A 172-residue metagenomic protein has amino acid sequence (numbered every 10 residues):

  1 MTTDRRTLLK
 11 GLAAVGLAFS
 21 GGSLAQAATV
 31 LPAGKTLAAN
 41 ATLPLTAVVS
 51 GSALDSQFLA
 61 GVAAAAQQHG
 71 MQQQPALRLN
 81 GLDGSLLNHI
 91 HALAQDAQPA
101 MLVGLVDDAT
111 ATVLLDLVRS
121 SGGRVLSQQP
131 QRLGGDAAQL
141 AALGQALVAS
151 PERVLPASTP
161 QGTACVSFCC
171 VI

Functional and structural regions predicted by a protein language model:
M1-F19, S23: N-terminal secretory signal peptides and thylakoid transit peptides that target proteins across membranes
G11-G16, P44, G70-G81: Acidic/glycine-enriched edge-of-secondary-structure segments
S23-Q67: C-terminal segment of N-terminal export signals and the immediately downstream linker at the start of the mature
Q57-F58, A111-L114: Extracytoplasmic/secreted cell-surface and envelope-processing proteins
A64-R78, D96-Q98, L117-Q131: Structural alpha-beta junctions
Q74-T112: Short, intrinsically disordered low-complexity segments
D83-N88, L114-L117, G134-A138: Generic structural signal for coil/turn-prone sequence and helix-edge features
V125-I172: Glycine-rich, aromatic-bearing surface loops/beta-hairpins
